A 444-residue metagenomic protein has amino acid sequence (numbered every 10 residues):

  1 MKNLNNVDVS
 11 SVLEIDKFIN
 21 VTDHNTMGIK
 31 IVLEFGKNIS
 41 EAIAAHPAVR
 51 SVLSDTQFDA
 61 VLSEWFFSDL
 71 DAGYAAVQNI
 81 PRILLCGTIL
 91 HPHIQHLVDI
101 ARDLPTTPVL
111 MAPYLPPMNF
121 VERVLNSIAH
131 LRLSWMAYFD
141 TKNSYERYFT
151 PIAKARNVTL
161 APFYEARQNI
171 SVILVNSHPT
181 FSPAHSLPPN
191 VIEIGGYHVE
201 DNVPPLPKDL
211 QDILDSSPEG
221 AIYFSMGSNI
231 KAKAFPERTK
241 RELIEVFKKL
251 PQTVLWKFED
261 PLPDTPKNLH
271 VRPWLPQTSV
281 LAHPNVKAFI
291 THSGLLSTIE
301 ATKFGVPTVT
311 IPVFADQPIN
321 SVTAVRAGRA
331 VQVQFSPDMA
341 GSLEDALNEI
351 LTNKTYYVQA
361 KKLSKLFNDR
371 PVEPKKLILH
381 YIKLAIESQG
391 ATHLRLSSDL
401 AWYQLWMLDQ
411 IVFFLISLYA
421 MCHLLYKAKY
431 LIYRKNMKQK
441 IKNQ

Functional and structural regions predicted by a protein language model:
M1-Q252, P263-K267, W274, G341 (+2 more regions): Nucleotide-sugar-dependent glycosyltransferase catalytic domains
V61-S63, P273-S321: A donor-sugar binding/catalytic signature common to diverse glycosyltransferases and related nucleotide-sugar
A76, A301-T302, V325: Short alpha-helix at the nucleotide-sugar/activated-sugar donor binding site of glycosyltransferases and closely
P81, T253, P307, A330: Residue-level detector of anion-binding/catalytic polar loops
C86, I194-G195, H292-S293, I311-F314 (+1 more regions): Short beta->alpha connector loops at strand-helix junctions that form conserved, small/polar/Pro-enriched
L255-F258: Short internal beta-strands
L269-H270, T308, R326-F335: A short acidic/histidine/glycine-rich donor-binding loop in glycosyltransferase catalytic cores
D338-T355: C-terminal "capping" alpha-helix adjacent to the active site of nucleotide-linked donor transferases in cell-envelope
